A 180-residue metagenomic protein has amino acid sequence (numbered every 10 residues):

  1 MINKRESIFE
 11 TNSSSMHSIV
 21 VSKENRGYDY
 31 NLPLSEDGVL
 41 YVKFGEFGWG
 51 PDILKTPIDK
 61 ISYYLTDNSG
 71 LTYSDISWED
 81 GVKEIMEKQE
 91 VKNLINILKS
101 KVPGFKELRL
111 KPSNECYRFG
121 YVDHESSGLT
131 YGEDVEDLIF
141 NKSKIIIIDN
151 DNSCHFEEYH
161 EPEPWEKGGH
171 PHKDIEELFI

Functional and structural regions predicted by a protein language model:
M1-N3, I8, S15-I180: Long, non-globular targeting/processing and low-complexity regions
